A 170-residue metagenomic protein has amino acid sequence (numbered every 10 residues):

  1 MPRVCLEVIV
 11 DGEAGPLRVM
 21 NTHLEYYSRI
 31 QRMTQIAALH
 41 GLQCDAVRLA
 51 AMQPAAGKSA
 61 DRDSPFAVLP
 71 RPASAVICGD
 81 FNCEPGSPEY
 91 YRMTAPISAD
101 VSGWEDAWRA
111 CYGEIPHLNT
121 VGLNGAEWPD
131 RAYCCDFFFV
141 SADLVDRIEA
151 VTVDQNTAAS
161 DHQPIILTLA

Functional and structural regions predicted by a protein language model:
M1-A170: Active-site regions of metal-assisted phosphoester/phosphodiester hydrolases, unifying DNase/endonuclease modules
